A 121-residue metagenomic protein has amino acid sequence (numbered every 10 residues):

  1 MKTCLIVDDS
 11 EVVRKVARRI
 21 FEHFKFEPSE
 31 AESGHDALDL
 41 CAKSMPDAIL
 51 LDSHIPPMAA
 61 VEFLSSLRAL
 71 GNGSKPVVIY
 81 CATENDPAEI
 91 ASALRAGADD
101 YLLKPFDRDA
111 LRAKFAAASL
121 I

Functional and structural regions predicted by a protein language model:
E11-S29, A118: Two-component/phosphorelay signaling modules centered on CheY-like receiver
E30-D39, A60: Helix N-cap/capping motif at the beta->alpha junctions
D39, V61-S74: Short amphipathic alpha-helix used as the core "switch/output" element in two-component signaling
S44-I55: Active-site beta3 strand of CheY-like receiver
V61-E62, N85-D100: Alpha4 helix (beta4-alpha4-beta5 surface) of REC/receiver domains from two-component response regulators
F106-F115: C-terminal output helix
